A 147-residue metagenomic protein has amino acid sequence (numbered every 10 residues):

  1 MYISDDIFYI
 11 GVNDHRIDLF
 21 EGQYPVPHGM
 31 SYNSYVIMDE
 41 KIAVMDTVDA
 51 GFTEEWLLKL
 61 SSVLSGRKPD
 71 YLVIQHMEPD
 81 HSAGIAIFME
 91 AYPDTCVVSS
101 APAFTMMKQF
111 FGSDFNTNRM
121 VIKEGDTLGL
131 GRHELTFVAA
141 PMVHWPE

Functional and structural regions predicted by a protein language model:
Y2-D5, S99-E147: Metallo-beta-lactamase
Y2-L60: Conserved beta-strand hairpin/beta-sheet module of binuclear metal-dependent hydrolase folds, prominently
N13, T53, A83-I85, M107 (+1 more regions): Active-site-proximal flexible loops/turns
E40-K41, K68, P93-D94, N116-T117 (+1 more regions): Short coil/turn connectors at secondary-structure junctions
A43-D46, Y71-I74, T136-F137: Short catalytic-loop micro-motif centered on adjacent basic/acidic residues
D49-G51, E78-P79, A140-W145: Short beta->alpha connector loops
G51-V97: Active-site metal-binding motif and surrounding structural segment of the metallo-beta-lactamase
